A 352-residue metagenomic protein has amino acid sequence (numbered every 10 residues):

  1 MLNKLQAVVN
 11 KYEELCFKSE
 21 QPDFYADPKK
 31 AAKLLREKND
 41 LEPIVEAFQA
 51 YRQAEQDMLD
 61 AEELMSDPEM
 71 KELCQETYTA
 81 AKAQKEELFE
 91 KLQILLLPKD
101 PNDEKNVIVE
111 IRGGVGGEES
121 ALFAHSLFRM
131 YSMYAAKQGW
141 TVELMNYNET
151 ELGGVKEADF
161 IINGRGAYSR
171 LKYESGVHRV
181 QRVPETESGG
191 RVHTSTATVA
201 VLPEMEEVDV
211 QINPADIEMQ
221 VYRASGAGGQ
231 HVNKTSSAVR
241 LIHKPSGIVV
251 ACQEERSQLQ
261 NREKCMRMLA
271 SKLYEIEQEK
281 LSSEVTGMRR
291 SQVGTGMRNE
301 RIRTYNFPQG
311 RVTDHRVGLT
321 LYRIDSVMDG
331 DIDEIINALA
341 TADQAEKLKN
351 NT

Functional and structural regions predicted by a protein language model:
M1-V107, A345-T352: Charged, heptad-repeat coiled-coil alpha-helices that serve as long linker/dimerization "arms" in large NTP-dependent
E87-T352: Ribosome-associated translation termination/rescue signal centered on the conserved GGQ peptidyl-tRNA hydrolysis loop
